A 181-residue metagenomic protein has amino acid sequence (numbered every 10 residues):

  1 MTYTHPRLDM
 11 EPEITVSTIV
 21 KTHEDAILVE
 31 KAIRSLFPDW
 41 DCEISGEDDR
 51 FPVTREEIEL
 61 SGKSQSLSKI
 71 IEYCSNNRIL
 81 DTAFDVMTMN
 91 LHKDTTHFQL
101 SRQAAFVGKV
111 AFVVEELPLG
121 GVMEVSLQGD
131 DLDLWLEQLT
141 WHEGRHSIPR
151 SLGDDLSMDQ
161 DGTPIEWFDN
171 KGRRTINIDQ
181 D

Functional and structural regions predicted by a protein language model:
M1-D49: Long, hydrophobic N-terminal alpha-helical segment
Y3-D9, G46-F51, D85-M89, K109-P118: Short, flexible, solvent-exposed loop/turn segments with mixed acidic/basic and small polar residues
P12-I19, H92-Q99, M123-V125: Short glycine-/aliphatic-rich beta-strand segments at the starts of folded cytosolic domains
T18-T22, S64-S66, R102-F106, L127-D131: Beta-strand elements of well-folded, non-transmembrane domains
A32-W40, N77, Q138, H142-R145: Conserved short hydrophobic interaction patches
E43-S68: Short, charge-patterned binding micro-sites
L67-G108: Ordered, amphipathic secondary-structure segments that act as subunit-interaction surfaces in large macromolecular
G108-D181: Glycine-rich, aromatic-bearing surface loops/beta-hairpins
